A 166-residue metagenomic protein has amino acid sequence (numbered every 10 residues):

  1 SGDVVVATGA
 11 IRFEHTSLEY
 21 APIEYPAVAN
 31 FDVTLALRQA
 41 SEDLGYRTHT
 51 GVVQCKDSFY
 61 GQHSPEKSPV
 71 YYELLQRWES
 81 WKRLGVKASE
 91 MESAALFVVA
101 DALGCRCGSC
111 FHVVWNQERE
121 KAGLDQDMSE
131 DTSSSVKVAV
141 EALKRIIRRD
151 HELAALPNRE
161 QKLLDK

Functional and structural regions predicted by a protein language model:
S1-K166: Glycine-rich phosphate- or other oxyanion-binding loops that anchor nucleotides, phosphorylated ligands
